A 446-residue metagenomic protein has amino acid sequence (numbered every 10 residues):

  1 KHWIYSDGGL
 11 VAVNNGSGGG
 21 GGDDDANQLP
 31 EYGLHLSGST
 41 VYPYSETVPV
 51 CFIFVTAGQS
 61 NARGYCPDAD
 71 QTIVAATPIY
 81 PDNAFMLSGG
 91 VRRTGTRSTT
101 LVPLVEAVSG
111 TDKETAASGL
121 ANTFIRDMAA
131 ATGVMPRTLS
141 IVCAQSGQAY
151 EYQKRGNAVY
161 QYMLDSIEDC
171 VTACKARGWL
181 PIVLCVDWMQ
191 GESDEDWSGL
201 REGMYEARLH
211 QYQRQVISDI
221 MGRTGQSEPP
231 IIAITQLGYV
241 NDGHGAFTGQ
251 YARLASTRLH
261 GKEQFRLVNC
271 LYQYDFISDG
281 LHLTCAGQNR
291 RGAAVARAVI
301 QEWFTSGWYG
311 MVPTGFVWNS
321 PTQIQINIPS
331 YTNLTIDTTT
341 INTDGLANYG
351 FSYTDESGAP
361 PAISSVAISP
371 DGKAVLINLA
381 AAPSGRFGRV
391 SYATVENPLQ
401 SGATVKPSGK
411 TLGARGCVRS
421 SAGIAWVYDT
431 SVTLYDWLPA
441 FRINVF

Functional and structural regions predicted by a protein language model:
I4-L34: Glycine-rich, low-complexity segments
D25-F446: Cell-envelope and extracellular/periplasmic
